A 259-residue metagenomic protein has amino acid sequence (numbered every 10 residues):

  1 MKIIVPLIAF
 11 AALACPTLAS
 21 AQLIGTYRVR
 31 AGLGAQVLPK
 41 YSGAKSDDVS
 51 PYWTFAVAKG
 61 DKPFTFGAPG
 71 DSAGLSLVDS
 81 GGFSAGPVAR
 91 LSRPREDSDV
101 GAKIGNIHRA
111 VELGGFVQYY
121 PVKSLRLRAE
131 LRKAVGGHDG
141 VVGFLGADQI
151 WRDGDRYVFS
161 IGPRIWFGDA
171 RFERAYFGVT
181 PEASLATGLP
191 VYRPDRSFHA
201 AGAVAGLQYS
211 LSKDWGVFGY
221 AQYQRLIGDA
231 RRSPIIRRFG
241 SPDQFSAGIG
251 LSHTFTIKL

Functional and structural regions predicted by a protein language model:
M1-R28, G240, T256-L259: Cleavable N-terminal export/targeting peptides
A21-A73, S84, R95, T256: Short glycine/proline- and aromatic-enriched beta-strand/turn motifs that initiate or cap beta-hairpins
L23-A31, D47-P51, K62-F64, D79-A85 (+7 more regions): Outer-envelope beta-barrel architecture signal
A31, W53-F55, A73, G115 (+5 more regions): Membrane-embedded beta-strands of outer-membrane beta-barrel proteins, especially the hydrophobic/small aromatic
A31-V37, P87-L91, G115, A129-K133 (+2 more regions): Transmembrane beta-barrel strands of outer-membrane/channel proteins
A35-L38, P69, D97-V100, R128-E130 (+2 more regions): Extracytoplasmic loops and strand-loop junctions of Gram-negative outer membrane beta-barrel proteins
K40-D47, T65, L77, N106-R109 (+1 more regions): Solvent-exposed loop/turn segments connecting transmembrane beta-strands in outer-membrane beta-barrel proteins
D61-T65, G74, V135, G140-F144 (+2 more regions): Outer-membrane beta-barrel transmembrane domain signature
